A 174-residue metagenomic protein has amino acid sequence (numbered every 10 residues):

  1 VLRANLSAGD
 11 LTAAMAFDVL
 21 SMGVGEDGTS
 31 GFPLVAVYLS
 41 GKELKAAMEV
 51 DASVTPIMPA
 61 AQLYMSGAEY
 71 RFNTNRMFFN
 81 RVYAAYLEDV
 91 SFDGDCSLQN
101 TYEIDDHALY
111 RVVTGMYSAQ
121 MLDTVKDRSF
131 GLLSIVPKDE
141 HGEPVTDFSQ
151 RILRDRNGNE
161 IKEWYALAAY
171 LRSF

Functional and structural regions predicted by a protein language model:
V1-F174: Catalytic centers of hydrolytic enzymes
